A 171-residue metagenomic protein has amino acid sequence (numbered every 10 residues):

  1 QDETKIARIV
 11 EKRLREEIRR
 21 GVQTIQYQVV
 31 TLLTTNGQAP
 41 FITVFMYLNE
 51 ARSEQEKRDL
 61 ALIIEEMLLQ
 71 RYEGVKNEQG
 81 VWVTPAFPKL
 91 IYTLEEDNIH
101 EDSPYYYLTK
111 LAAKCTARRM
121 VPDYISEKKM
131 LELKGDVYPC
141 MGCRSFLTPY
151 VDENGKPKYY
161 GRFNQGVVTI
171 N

Functional and structural regions predicted by a protein language model:
Q1-N171: Conserved catalytic cores of very large enzyme subunits
